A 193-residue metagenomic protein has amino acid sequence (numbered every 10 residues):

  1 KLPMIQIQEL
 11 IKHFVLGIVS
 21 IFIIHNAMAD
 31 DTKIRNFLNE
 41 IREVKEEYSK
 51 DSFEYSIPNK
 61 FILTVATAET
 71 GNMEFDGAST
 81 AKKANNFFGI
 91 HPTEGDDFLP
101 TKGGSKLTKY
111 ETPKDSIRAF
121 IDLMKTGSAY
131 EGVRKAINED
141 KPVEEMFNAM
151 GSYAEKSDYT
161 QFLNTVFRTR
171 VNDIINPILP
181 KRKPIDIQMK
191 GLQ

Functional and structural regions predicted by a protein language model:
K1-A29: Classical Sec-dependent N-terminal signal peptides that target proteins to the secretory pathway
M28-Q193: Catalytic cores of secreted/periplasmic lytic hydrolases that degrade extracellular macromolecules
